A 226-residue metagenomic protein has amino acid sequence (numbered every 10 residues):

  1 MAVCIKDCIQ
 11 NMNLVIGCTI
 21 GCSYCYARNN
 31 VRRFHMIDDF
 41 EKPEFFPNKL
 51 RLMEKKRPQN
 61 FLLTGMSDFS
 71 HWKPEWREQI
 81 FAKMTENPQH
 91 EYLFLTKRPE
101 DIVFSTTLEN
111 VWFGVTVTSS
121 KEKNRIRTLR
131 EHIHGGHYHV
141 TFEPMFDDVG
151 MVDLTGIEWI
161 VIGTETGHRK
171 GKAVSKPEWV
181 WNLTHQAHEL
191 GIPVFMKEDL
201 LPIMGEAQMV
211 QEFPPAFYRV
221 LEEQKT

Functional and structural regions predicted by a protein language model:
M1-I9, F146, G150-T226: Auxiliary Fe-S-binding modules of radical SAM enzymes
M1-W112, S120-H134, V149-L154, A173: Conserved Radical SAM active-site core
C22, Q89-Y92, E122, T141-E143 (+2 more regions): Short, surface-exposed, polar/charged, turn-prone segments marking secondary-structure boundaries
Y24-Y26, Y92, Y138, W181 (+1 more regions): Sequence-level detector for tyrosine residue identity
F61-L63, Y92-F94, V111-V115, Y138-F142 (+2 more regions): Hydrophobic faces of well-ordered beta-strands that scaffold small-molecule active sites in alpha/beta enzyme cores
S67, R98-E100, V117-S119, P144-F146 (+2 more regions): Active-site-proximal loop/turn and secondary-structure-junction residues that shape catalytic pockets, frequently
E86-E91, H134-Y138, T184-V194: Structural alpha-beta junctions
